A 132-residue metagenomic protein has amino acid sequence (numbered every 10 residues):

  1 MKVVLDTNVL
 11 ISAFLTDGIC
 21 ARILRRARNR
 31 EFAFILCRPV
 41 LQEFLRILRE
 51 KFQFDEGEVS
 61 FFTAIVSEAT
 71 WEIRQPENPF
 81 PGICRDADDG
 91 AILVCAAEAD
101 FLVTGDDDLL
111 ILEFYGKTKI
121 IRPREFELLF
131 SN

Functional and structural regions predicted by a protein language model:
M1-K2: Extreme N-terminal starter segment of soluble prokaryotic enzymes
L5, L15-E50: PIN/NYN-family metal-dependent endoribonuclease catalytic core
D6-T7, L36-C37, G105-D106, R122: A secondary-structure boundary/capping signal
V9-L10, V40, I92, D108-L109 (+1 more regions): Alpha-helix capping/helix-boundary segments
G18, I35, G57, F61 (+1 more regions): Residues at secondary-structure transition points
A33, W71-E72, K119: Conserved beta-strand segments of alpha/beta enzyme cores
E68-L102, D107: Active-site neighborhoods of divalent-metal-dependent phosphate/nucleic-acid chemistry enzymes
G82-I83, D107-N132: Acidic, PIN/NYN-like endoribonuclease modules and their adjacent C-terminal/linker elements
